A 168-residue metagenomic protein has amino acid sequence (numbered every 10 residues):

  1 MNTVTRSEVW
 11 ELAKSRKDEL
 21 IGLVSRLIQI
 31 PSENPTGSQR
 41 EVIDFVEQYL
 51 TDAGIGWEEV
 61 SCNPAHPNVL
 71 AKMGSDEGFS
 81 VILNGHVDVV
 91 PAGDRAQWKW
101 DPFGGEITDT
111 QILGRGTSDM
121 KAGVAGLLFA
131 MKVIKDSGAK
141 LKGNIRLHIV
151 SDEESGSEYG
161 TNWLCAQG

Functional and structural regions predicted by a protein language model:
N2-R115, D136-L141: Acidic/His- and Gly-rich active-site-bordering loop/insert found across diverse amide/peptide-bond hydrolases
M120-G168: Acidic/histidine-rich catalytic neighborhood of metal-dependent amide-processing enzymes
